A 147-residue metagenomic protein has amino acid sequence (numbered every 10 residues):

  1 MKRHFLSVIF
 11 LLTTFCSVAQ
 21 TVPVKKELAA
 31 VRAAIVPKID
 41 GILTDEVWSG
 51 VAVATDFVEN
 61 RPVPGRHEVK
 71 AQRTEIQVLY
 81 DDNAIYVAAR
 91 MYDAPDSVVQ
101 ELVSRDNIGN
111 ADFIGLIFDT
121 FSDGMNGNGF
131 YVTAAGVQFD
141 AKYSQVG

Functional and structural regions predicted by a protein language model:
K2-L11: Sec-dependent signal peptide recognition, specifically the positively charged N-region followed immediately by
T14-C16: N-terminal signal peptide c-region/cleavage motif recognized by signal peptidases
Q20-G147: Structural preference for beta-rich elements and adjacent junctions enriched in aromatics
